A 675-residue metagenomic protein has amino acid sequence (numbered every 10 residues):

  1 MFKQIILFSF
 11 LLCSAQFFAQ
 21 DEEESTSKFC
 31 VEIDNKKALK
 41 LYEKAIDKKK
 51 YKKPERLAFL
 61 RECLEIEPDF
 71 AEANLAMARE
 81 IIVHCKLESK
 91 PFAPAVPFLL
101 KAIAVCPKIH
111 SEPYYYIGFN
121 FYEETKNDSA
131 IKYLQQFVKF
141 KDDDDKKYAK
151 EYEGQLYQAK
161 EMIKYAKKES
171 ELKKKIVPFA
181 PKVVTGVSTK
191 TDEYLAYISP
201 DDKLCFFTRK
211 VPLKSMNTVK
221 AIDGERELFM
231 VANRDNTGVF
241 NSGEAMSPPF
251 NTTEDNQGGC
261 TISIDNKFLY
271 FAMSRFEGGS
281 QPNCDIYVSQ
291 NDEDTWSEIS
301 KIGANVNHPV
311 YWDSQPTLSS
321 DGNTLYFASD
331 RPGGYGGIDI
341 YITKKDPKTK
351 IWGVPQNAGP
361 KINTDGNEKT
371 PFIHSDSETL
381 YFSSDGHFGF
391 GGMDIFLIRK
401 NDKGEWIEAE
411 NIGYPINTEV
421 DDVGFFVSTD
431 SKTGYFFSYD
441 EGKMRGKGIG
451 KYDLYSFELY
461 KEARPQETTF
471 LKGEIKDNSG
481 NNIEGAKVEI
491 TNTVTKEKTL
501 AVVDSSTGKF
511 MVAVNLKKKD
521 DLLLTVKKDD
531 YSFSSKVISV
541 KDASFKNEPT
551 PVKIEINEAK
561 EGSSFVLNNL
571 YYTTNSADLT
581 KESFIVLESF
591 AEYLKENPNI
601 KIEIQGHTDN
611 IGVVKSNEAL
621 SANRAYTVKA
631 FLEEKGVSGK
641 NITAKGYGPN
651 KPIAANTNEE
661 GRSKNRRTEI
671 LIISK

Functional and structural regions predicted by a protein language model:
D21-K40, C106: TPR-adjacent "capping" and linker segments in tetratricopeptide-repeat scaffold/adaptor proteins
C30-K36, I109-E112, Y116, E123 (+9 more regions): Short, conserved micro-motifs composed of acidic
D34-I66, I82-K90: Alpha-helical segment of the N-proximal tetratricopeptide repeat
P68, P107-K108, D142, P598: Short coil turns that delineate tetratricopeptide repeat
S384, F388-G389, N597, Q605-K675: Periplasmic OmpA-like peptidoglycan-binding domain that tethers envelope proteins to the cell wall
E462-E489, T493-K601, K675: Periplasmic peptidoglycan-binding/tethering modules of Gram-negative envelope proteins
